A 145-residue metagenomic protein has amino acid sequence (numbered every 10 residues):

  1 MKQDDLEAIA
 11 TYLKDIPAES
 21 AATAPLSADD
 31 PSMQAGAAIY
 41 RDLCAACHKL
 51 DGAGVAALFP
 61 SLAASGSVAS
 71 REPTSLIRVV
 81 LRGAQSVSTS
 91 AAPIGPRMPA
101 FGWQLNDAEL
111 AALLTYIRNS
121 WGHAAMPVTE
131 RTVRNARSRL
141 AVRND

Functional and structural regions predicted by a protein language model:
M1-A46, S88-D145: Flexible coil segments in periplasmic/lumen-exposed cytochrome c-class electron-transfer proteins
D29-A57, A64-R82: Sequence/structural segment immediately N-terminal to covalent heme-attachment motifs in c-type and related
L58-V68, V87-S88, G95-R97: A cross-kingdom feature marking solvent-exposed beta-strand/loop segments within repeated, beta-rich binding/scaffold
